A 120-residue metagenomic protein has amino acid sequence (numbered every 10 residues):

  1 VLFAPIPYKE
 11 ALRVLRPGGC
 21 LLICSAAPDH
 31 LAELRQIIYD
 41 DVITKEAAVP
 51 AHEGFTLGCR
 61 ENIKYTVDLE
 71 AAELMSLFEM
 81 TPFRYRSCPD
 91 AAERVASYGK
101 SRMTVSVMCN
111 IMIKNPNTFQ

Functional and structural regions predicted by a protein language model:
L2-F3, C24: Residues lining the SAM
I6-K9, D29, L69: Short alpha-helical
I6-L22: A short glycine-rich, Lys/Arg-flanked "PGG" loop and its adjoining helix->strand segment in the class I
K9, Y39-T44, V49, F55-C59 (+1 more regions): S-adenosyl-L-methionine-dependent methyltransferase catalytic core, i.e., the SAM/SAH-binding region
C20-E53: Conserved class I S-adenosyl-L-methionine
I23, C59-N62: Structural signal for conserved beta-strand scaffold positions within catalytic alpha/beta enzyme cores
I63-Q120: Conserved Class I S-adenosyl-L-methionine
